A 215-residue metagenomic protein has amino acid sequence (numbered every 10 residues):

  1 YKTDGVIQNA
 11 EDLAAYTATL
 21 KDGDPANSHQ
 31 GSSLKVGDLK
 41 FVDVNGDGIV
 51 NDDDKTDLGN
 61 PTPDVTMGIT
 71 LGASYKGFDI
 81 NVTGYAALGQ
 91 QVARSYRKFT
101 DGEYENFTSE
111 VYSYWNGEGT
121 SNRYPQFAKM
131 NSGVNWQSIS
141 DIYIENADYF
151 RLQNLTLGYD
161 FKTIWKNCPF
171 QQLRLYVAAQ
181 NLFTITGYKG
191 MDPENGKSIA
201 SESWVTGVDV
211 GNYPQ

Functional and structural regions predicted by a protein language model:
T3-A10, A15-A18, D22-A26, L34-V36 (+2 more regions): Extracytoplasmic gating/loop element in the C-terminal half of outer-membrane beta-barrel translocons and assembly
G5, P25, D43-D54: Acidic, glycine-anchored loop motifs typical of Ca2+
I49-D57, T108-V111, N135-Y143, E202-G207: Extracytoplasmic loops and strand-loop junctions of Gram-negative outer membrane beta-barrel proteins
V50, G59-M67: Short, glycine/acidic-rich beta->alpha junctions
T70-G72, D79-N81, R174-Y176: Residue-level detector of the transmembrane beta-barrel scaffold of outer-membrane proteins
G77-V82, I164-W165: Repeated loop/turn-to-beta-strand initiation elements of outer-membrane beta-barrel proteins
R97-N106, G190-S201, T206: Flexible, surface-exposed loop regions and adjacent strand-edge segments of Gram-negative outer-membrane beta-barrel
N212-Q215: Outer-membrane beta-barrel "beta-signal"
